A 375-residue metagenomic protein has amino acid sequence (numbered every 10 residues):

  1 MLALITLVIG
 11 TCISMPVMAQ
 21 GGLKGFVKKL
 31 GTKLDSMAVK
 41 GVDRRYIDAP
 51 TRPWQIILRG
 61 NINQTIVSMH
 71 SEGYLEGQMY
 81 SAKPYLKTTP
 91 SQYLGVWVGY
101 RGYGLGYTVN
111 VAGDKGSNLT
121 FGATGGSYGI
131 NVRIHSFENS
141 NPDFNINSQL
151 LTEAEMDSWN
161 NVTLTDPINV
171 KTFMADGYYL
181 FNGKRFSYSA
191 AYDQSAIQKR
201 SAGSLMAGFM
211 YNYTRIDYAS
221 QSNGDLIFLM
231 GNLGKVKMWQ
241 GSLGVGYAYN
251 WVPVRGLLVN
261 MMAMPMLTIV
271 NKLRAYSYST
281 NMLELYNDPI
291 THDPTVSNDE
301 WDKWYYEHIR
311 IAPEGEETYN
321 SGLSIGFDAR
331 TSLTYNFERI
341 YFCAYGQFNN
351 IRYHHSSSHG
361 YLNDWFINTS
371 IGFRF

Functional and structural regions predicted by a protein language model:
G21-K28, M37-P53, N182-G203, P253-V259: Short loop/turn motifs that connect adjacent beta-strands in outer-membrane beta-barrel proteins
P50-I56, Q92, R101-Y103, S117 (+6 more regions): Outer-envelope beta-barrel architecture signal
L58, L94-Y100, F121-G125, A175-F181 (+7 more regions): Residues on the lipid-exposed face of transmembrane beta-strands in outer-membrane beta-barrel proteins
N61-G77, H135-F173: Outer-membrane beta-barrel translocator/channel fold
S68-L75, N118-T120, D143-Q149, Y188-Y192 (+3 more regions): Outer-membrane beta-barrel translocator domains and adjoining extracellular loop/strand segments of Gram-negative
M69-G73, G77-A82, G95, G104 (+3 more regions): Outer membrane beta-barrel transmembrane domains
M79-A82, G116, S158-D166, Y192-D193 (+3 more regions): Extracellular loop and loop/strand-boundary signature of outer-membrane beta-barrel proteins
Y85-T88, W97, V111-G113, P167-N169 (+3 more regions): Short sequence motifs at beta-strands and strand-loop junctions characteristic of Gram-negative outer-membrane
